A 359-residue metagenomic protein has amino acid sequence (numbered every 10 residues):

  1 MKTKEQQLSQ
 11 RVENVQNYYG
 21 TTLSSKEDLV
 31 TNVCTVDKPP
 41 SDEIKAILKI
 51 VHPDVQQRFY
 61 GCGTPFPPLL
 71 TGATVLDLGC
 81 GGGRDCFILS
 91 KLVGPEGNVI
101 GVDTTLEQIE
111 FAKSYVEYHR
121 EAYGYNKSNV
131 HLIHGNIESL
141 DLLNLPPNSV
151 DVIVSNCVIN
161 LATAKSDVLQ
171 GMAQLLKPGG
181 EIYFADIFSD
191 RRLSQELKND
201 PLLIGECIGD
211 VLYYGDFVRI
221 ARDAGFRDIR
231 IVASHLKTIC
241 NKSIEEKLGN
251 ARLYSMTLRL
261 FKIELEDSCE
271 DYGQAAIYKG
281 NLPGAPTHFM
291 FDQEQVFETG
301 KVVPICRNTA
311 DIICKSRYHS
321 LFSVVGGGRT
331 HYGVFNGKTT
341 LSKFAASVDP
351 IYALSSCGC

Functional and structural regions predicted by a protein language model:
T35-T74, I88, L92: Conserved alpha-helix/loop element of class I SAM-dependent methyltransferases that forms part of the SAM/SAH-binding
L70-L78, G82-L140: Class I SAM-dependent methyltransferase SAM/SAH-binding core
S139-V152: A short acidic, Gly/Pro-enriched loop at the edge of an enzyme's catalytic core that lines a small-molecule cofactor
D151-A164: A short SAM/SAH-binding and catalytic strip from SAM-dependent methyltransferases
S166-E181: A short glycine-rich, Lys/Arg-flanked "PGG" loop and its adjoining helix->strand segment in the class I
F188-I208: Short, glycine-/aromatic-enriched active-site segment of Class I SAM-dependent methyltransferases
G209-G225, I231: Short alpha-helix
A224, R230-H235, N241-C359: C-terminal lobe and adjacent flexible extensions of AdoMet/dcAdoMet transferase-like proteins
